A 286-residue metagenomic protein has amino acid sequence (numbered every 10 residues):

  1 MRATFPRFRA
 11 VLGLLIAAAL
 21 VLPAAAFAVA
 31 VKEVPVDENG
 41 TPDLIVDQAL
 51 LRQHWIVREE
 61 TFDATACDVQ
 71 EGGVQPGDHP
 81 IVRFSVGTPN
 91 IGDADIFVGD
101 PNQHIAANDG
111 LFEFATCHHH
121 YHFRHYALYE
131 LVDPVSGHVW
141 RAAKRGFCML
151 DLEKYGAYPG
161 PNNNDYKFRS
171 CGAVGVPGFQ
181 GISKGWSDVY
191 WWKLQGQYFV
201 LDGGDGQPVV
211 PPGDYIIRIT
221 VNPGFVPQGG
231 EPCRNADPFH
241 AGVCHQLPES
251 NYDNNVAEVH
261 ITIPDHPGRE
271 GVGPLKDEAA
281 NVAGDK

Functional and structural regions predicted by a protein language model:
R2-L12: Bacterial N-terminal signal peptides that target proteins for export
V11-A24: Bacterial N-terminal signal peptides
A28-K286: Extracellular/luminal regions of secreted and cell-surface proteins that mediate adhesion/ECM remodeling
